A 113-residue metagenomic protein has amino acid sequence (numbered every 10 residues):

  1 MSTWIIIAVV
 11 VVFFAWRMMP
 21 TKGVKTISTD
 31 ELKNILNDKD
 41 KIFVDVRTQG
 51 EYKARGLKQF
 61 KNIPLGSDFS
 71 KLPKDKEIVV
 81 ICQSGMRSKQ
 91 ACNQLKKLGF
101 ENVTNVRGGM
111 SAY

Functional and structural regions predicted by a protein language model:
M1-I42, V46-K53: Flexible, polar/low-complexity N-terminal or interdomain linker segments that lie immediately upstream of folded
I27, G56-K58, M86, Q90: Residues at secondary-structure transition points
I27, I63, V106: Hydrophobic residues at beta-strand termini and immediately following loops that shape nucleotide-binding pockets
N37, G56-L57, S111: A generic structural signal for secondary-structure junctions that act as hinges or helix/strand caps at the edges
Y52-K58, S70-K74: Short loop/helix-cap segments at secondary-structure boundaries that form the rim of catalytic
K58-L65: A short alpha/beta connector and helix-capping loop motif
S67-Y113: Catalytic cysteine-centered active loop of the rhodanese-like fold, especially the PTP/DSP P-loop
